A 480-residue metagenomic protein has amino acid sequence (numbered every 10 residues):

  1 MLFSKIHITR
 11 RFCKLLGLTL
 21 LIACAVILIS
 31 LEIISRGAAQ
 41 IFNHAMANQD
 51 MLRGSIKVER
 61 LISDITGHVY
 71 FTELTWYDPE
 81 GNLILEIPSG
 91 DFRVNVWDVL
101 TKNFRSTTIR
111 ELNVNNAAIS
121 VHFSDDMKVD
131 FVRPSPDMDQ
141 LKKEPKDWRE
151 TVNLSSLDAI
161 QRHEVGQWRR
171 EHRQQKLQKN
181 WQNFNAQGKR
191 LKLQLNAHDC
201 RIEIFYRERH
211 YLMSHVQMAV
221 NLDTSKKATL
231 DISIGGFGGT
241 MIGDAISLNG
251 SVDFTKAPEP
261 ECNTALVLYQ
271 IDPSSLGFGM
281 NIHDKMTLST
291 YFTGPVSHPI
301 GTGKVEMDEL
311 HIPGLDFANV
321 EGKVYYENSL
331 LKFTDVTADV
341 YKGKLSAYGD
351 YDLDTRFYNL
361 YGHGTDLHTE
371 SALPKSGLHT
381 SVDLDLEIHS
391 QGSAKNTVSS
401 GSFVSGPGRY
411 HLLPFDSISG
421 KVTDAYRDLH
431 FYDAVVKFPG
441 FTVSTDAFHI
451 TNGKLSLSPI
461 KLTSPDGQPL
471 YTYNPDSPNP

Functional and structural regions predicted by a protein language model:
L2-L52: N-terminal type II signal-anchor transmembrane helix that functions as the membrane-insertion/stop-transfer segment
F3, M51, L74-V220, Y471-N479: Secondary-structure transition motifs
M46, E59-S63, W76, I87-R105 (+16 more regions): Extended lipid/amphipathic-ligand handling interfaces
L52-E80: N-terminal leader/targeting pre-sequences
T66, N82, E208-H210, G238-A245 (+4 more regions): Solvent-exposed loop/turn segments connecting transmembrane beta-strands in outer-membrane beta-barrel proteins
L74, G90, L112-A117, A197-C200 (+11 more regions): Solvent-exposed loop/turn tips at the surfaces of repeat/solenoid architectures
I232, L248, T264-L266, G303-V305 (+3 more regions): Membrane-embedded beta-strand positions of outer-membrane beta-barrel proteins
